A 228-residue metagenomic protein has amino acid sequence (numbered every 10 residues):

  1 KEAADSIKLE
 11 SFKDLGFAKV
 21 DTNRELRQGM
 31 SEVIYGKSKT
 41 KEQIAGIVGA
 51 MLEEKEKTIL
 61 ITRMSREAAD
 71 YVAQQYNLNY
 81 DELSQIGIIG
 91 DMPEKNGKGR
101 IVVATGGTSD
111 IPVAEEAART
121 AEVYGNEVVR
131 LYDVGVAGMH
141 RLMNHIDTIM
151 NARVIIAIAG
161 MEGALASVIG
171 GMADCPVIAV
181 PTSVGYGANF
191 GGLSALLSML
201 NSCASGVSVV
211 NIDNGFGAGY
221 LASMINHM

Functional and structural regions predicted by a protein language model:
K1-S65, D70, Q74-Y76: Long amphipathic alpha-helical segments
V33-I34, L60, R100-G106, I155-A157 (+1 more regions): Short glycine-rich or small-residue beta-strand-to-loop segments that form or flank ligand, phosphate, metal/Fe-S
E42-I44, D110-E115, M139-H140, A159-V168 (+2 more regions): Short glycine/serine/threonine-rich phosphate/pyrophosphate-binding segments that cradle anionic phosphate groups
I86-G90, E127-N151, L193-S194, V210: Glycine-rich oxoanion-binding loops at beta->alpha junctions
G97-H140: Glycine-rich phosphate/diphosphate-binding loop of Rossmann-like nucleotide-binding domains
T105, S109, D147-M150, V154 (+1 more regions): C-terminal binding/interaction regions
N144-T182: Glycine-rich phosphate-binding loop
